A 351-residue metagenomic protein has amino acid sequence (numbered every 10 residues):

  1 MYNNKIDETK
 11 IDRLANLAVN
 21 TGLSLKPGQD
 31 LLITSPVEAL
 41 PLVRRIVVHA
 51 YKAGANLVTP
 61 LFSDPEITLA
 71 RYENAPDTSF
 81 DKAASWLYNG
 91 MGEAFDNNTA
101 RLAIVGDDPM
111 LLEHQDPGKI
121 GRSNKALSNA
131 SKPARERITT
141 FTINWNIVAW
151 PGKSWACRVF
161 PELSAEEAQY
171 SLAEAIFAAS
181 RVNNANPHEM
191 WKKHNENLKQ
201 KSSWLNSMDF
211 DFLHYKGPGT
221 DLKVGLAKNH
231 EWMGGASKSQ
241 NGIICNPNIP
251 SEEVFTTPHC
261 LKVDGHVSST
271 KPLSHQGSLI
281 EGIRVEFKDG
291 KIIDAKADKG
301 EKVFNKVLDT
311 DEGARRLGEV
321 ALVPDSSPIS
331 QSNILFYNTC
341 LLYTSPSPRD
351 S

Functional and structural regions predicted by a protein language model:
M1-D264: Active-site bordering "gate/hinge" segments that shape substrate access to catalytic or cofactor-binding pockets
N16, N206-M208, Q276-L279, G313: Short solvent-exposed loop/turn micro-motifs enriched in small/polar/acidic residues
E38-A39, D107-P109, G152, T220 (+6 more regions): Short, glycine-/Ser/Thr-/acidic-enriched flexible segments
E113-D116, A156-P161, G235-S237, S278-E281 (+3 more regions): A short secondary-structure junction signal
T257-K306: Long, well-ordered mid-to-C-terminal structural blocks that present hydrophobic/aromatic surfaces
K288-V323, S327-I334: C-terminal, non-catalytic macromolecule-binding modules
N333, T339-L342: Active-site-proximal polar cores
Y343-D350: Conserved small/polar residues in nucleotide/adenosyl-binding loops
